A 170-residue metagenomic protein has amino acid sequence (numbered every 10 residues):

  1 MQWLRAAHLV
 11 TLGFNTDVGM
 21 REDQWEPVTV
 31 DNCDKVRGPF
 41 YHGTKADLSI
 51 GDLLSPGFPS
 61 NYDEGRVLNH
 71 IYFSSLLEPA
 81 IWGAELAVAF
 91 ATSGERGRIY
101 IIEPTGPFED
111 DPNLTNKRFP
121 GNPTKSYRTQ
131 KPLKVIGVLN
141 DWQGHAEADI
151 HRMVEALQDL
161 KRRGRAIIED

Functional and structural regions predicted by a protein language model:
W3-I71, E85-L86: ADP-ribose/NAD+-binding catalytic cleft of ART/PARP-like enzymes
W3-R5, V18-E22, K35, K45 (+2 more regions): Active-site and NAD+-binding cores of ADP-ribose-processing enzymes
F58, V88, Q158-K161: Generic secondary-structure transition motif, activating predominantly at the C-termini of alpha-helices
L77-A91: Short active-site loop/helix that positions an aromatic residue
